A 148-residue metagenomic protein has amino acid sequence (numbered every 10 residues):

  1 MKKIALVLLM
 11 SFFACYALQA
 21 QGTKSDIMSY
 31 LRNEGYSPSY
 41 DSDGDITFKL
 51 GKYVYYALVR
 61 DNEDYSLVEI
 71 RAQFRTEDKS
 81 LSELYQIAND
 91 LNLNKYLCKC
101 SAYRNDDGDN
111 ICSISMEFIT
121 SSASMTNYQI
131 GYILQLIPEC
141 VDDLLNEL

Functional and structural regions predicted by a protein language model:
I4-Y16: Sec-dependent N-terminal signal peptides
L18-Q21: Boundary of Sec targeting at the N-terminus
K24, M28-L31, Y85-A88, G131-L134 (+1 more regions): Extracytoplasmic/secreted envelope proteins and their assembly/folding machinery, especially bacterial periplasmic
K24-S29, N33-D78: Ser/Thr-rich, low-complexity intrinsically disordered terminal regions
I70-I111: Short, internal acidic amphipathic alpha-helical interface segments that mediate docking to partner proteins
L91-N94, T126-L148: Ampiphathic alpha-helical segments that act as solvent-exposed interaction surfaces
S101-P138: A short, solvent-exposed beta-edge/loop patch
